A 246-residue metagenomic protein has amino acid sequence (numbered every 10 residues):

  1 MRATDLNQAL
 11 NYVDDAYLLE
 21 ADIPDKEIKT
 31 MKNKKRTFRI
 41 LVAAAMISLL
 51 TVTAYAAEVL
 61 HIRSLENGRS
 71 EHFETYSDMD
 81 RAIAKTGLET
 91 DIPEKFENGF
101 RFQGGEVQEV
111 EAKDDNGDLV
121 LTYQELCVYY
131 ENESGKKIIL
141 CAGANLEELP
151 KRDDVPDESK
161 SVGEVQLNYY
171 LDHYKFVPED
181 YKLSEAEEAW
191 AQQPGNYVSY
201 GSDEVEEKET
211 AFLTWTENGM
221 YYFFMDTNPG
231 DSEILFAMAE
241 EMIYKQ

Functional and structural regions predicted by a protein language model:
M1-N33, M242: Disordered, charged N-terminal biogenesis/targeting segments of membrane/secreted proteins
Q8-N11, A16-A21, I40, A45 (+4 more regions): Residue-level marker of intrinsically disordered, low-complexity segments enriched for small/polar residues
D25-K26, R39, Y174: Residue-level detector of alpha-helical segments with a strong bias toward transmembrane helices and their helix-loop
K26, A44-I47, D115-G117, T122: Short, Lys/Arg-enriched charge-dense amphipathic segments
T30-A57: Internal signal-anchor transmembrane helix that establishes type II topology
A56-Q246: Polar, acidic low-complexity tracts enriched in Ser/Thr/Gln/Glu with frequent Gly/Pro and Thr-Pro motifs
